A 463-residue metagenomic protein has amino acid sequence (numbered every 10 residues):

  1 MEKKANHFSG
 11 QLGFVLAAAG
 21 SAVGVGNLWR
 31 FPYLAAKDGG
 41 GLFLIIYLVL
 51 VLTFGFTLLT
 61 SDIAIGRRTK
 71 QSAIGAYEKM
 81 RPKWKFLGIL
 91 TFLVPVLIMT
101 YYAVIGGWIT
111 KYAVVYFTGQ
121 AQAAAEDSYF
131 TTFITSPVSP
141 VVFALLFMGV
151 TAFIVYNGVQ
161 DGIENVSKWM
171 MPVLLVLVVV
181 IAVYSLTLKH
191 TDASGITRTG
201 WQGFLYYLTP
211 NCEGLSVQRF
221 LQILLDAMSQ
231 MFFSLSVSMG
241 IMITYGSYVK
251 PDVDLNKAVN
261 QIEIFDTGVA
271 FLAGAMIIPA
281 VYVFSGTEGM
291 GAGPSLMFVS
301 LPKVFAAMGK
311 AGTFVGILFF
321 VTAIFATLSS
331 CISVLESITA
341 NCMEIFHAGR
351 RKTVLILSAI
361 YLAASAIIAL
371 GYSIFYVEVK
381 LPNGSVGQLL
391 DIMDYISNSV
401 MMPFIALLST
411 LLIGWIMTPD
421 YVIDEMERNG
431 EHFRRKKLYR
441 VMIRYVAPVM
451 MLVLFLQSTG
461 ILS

Functional and structural regions predicted by a protein language model:
M1-E2, G106-T135, G246-D252, K257 (+5 more regions): Helix-loop-helix connectors at the membrane interface of multi-pass transporters/channels
M1-W29, L58-I63, R67-K79, K85-F86 (+2 more regions): Membrane-interface "cap" regions at the ends of multi-pass membrane proteins
E2-A5, L34-D38, Q71-L90, A103-G162 (+6 more regions): Inter-helical loop and helix-membrane interface segments of multi-pass membrane transporters/permeases
E2-F8, L12, K168-L328, I332 (+1 more regions): Membrane-embedded translocation segments of transport machinery
H7, G13-F14, S21, P137-V142 (+5 more regions): Loop-to-transmembrane helix boundary motifs in multi-pass membrane proteins
G10-L48, I241, K257-N260, I264-T267: Transmembrane helix-boundary motif of multi-pass solute transporters/channels
L34-D38, A64, K79-M80, F86-P95 (+4 more regions): Membrane-water interface regions at transmembrane-helix termini and the short interhelical loops of multi-pass membrane
L87-L90, F346-S358, D394-M451: C-terminal membrane-solvent junction of multi-pass transporters and transport-like membrane proteins
